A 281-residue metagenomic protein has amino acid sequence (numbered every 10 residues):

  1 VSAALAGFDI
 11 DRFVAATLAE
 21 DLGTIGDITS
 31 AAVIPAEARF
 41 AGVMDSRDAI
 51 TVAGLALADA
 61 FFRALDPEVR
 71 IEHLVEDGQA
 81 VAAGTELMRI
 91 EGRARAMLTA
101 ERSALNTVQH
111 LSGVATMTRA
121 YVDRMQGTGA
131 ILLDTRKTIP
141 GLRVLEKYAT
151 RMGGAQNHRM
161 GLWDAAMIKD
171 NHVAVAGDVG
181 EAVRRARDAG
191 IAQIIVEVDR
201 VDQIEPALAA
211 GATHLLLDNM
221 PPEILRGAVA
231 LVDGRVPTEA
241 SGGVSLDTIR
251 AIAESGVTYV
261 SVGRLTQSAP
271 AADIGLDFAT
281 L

Functional and structural regions predicted by a protein language model:
V1-P206, A210, E223-L231, P237-E239 (+3 more regions): Acidic/glycine-rich phosphate/pyrophosphate-binding loops and surrounding catalytic core that coordinate Mg2+
D218: A Lys-centered signature of the CheY-like receiver
R264-L281: Short, charged, intrinsically disordered terminal tails
